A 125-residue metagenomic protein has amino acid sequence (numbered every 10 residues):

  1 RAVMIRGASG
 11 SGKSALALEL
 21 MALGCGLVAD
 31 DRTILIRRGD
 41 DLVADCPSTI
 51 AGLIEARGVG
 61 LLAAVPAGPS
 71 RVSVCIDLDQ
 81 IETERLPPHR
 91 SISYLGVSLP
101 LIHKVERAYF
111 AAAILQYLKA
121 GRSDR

Functional and structural regions predicted by a protein language model:
R1-M21: Glycine-rich phosphate-binding P-loop
V3-R6, I54-A56, I92: Short glycine- and Lys/Arg-enriched binding-loop motifs that mark or flank ligand-binding interfaces
K13, G52-L53, Y109-F110: A short local loop/turn or secondary-structure capping micro-motif enriched for an aromatic residue
S14, I36-D40, L115: A contiguous binding-surface segment within folded domains or other stable secondary-structure elements
A22, G26-Q80: Conserved nucleotide-sensing/catalytic segment adjacent to the nucleotide-binding pocket in NTP-handling enzymes
P69-R125: Conserved NTP phosphate-binding and transfer environment spanning the P-loop NTPase/kinase superfamily
